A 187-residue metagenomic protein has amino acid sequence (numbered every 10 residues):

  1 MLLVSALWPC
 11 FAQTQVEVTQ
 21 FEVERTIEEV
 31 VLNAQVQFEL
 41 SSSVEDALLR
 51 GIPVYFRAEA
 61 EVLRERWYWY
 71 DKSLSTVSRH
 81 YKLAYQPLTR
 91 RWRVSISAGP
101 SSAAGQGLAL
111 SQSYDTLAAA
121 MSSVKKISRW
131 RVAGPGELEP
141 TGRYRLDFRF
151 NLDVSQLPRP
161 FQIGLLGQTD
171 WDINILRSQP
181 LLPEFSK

Functional and structural regions predicted by a protein language model:
M1-P9: Bacterial N-terminal signal peptides
A12-V54, L63, L74: N-terminal onset of structured domains
T19, L32, V54-A58, R79-Y81 (+1 more regions): Hydrophobic residues positioned within well-ordered beta-strands of beta-sheet architectures
T19-E22, Y70, A133-E137: Beta-strand-rich interaction surfaces with strong enrichment in secreted/lumenal proteins
R25, V36-S42, F56-R66, L83-T89 (+3 more regions): Beta-strand elements of well-folded, non-transmembrane domains
L32-V36, A98-G99, A109-L138: A beta-strand/beta-hairpin structural motif
A47-T116: Structured domain cores in non-transmembrane regions
K125-K187: Glycine-rich, aromatic-bearing surface loops/beta-hairpins
